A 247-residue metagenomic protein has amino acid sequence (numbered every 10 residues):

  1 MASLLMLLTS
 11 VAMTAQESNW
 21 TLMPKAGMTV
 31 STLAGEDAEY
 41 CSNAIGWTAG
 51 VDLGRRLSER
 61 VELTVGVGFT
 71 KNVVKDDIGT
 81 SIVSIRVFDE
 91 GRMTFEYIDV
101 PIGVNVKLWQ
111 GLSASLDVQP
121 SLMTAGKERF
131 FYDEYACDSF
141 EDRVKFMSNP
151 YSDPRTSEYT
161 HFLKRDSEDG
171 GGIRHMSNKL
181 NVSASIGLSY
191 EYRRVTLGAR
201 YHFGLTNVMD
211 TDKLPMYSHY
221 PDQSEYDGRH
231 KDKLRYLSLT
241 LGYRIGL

Functional and structural regions predicted by a protein language model:
M1-K25, L241-L247: Bacterial Sec-dependent N-terminal signal peptides
Q16-R56, L63, G246: Short glycine/proline- and aromatic-enriched beta-strand/turn motifs that initiate or cap beta-hairpins
E17, R56-R60, W109, Y192-V195 (+2 more regions): Outer-membrane beta-barrel channels and translocator barrels
W20-A26, L63-V65, V100, A114-P120 (+3 more regions): Transmembrane beta-strands of outer-membrane beta-barrel proteins
G27-T29, G68-T70, Q119-S121, R200-G204 (+1 more regions): Outer-membrane beta-barrel pore domains and translocons
T29, Y190-R194, K231-L247: Outer-membrane beta-barrel "beta-signal"
T32-A44, N72-E96, M123-S183, T206-Y236: Extracellular/periplasm-exposed beta-strand and loop segments of Gram-negative cell-envelope proteins, dominated by
D52-G54, G103-N105, G187-E191, G242-R244: Transmembrane beta-barrel domains of outer membrane proteins
